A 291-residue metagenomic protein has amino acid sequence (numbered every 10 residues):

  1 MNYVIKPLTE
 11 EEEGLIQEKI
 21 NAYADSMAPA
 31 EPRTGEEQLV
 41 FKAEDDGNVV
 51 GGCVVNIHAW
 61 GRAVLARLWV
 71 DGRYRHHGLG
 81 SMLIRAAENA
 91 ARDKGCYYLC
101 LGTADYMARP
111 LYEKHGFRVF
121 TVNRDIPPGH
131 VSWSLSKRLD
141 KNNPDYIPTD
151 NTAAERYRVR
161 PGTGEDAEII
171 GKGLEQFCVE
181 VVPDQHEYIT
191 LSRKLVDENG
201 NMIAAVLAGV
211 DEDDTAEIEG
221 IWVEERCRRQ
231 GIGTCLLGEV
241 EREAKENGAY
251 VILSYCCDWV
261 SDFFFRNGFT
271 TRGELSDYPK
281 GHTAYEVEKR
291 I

Functional and structural regions predicted by a protein language model:
M1-E10, K137-T163: Conserved N-terminal entry element of GNAT/NAT acetyltransferase domains
I16, Y112, F117, I170 (+2 more regions): Conserved active-site tyrosine of GNAT-family acetyltransferases
Q17-V49, V54, E168-I203, L207: Active-site rim helix/loop that mediates acceptor-substrate recognition in acyltransferases
K42, N48-N56, R62-W69, N201-G209 (+1 more regions): Conserved beta-strand in the GNAT
I57-A66, R75, P127-G129, V210-E219 (+2 more regions): A conserved beta-turn-beta hairpin within the catalytic core of GNAT-like acetyltransferases that forms part
H76-N89, K114, R229-R242: Conserved acetyl-CoA-binding loop-helix of GNAT-fold acetyltransferases
A91-A104, A244-C257: Conserved GNAT acetyl-CoA-binding A-motif
C100-G102, R118-S136, L253-Y255, T270-E288: Conserved catalytic-core motifs of GNAT/GCN5-like acyltransferases
